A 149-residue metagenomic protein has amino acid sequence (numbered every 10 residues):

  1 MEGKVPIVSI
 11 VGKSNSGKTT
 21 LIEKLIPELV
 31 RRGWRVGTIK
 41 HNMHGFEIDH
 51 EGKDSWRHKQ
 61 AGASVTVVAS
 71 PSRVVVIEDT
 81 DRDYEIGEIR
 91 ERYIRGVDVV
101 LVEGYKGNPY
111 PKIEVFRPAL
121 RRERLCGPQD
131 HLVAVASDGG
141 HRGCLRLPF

Functional and structural regions predicted by a protein language model:
M1-V5: Phosphate-binding P-loop
I10: Hydrophobic anchor at the beta1->P-loop junction of P-loop NTPases
S14: The conserved Walker
K18: Conserved lysine of the Walker
K24-R82: N-terminal phosphate/diphosphate-binding loop that engages ATP/GTP or pyrophosphate donors across diverse enzyme folds
E78-G107: Phosphate-binding/switch loop-helix module in NTP-utilizing enzymes
V99-F149: Phosphate/Mg2+-binding loops and adjacent switch elements in nucleotide/diphosphate-handling enzyme cores
